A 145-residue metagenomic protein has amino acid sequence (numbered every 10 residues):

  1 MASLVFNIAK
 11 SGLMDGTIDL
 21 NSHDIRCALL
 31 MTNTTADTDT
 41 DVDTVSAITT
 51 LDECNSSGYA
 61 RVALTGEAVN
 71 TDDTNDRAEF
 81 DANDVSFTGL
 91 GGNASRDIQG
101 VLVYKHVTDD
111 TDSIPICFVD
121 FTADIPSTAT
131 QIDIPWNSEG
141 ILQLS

Functional and structural regions predicted by a protein language model:
M1-Q99, H106-S145: Small cysteine-rich, disulfide-bonded extracellular modules of the LU/uPAR three-finger superfamily and closely related
